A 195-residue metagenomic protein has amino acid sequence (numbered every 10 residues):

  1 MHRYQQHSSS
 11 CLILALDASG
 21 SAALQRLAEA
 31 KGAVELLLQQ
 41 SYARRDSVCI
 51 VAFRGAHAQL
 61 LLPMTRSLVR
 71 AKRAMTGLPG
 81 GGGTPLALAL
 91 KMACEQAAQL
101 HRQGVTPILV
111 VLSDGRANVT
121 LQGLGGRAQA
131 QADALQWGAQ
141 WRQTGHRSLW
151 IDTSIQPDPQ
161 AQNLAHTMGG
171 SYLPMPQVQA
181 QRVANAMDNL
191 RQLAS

Functional and structural regions predicted by a protein language model:
M1-I13, S21-A28, Q40-D46: Acidic, polar low-complexity linker/tail segments
H2-Q5, P63, H101-R102: Replace "in large, NTP-powered and nucleic-acid-processing enzymes" with "in large, NTP-powered factors and other
L14-S19, I50, A93, V105-G126 (+2 more regions): DG-centered beta-turn motif at the end of beta-strands
G20-A28, L61, G83-T84, A128: Ordered, soluble secondary-structure elements with a strong preference for glycine-centered loop motifs and nearby
R26-Q40, T65-V69, A89-C94: Conserved mixed alpha/beta catalytic, RNA-binding, or beta-rich assembly cores of soluble enzyme, regulatory
A58, S67-P107, W150-P159: Von Willebrand factor
R116-M168, L173: VWA/integrin I-like adhesion module and closely mimicked acidic/polar interface patches used
L164-S195: C-terminal helix of von Willebrand factor
